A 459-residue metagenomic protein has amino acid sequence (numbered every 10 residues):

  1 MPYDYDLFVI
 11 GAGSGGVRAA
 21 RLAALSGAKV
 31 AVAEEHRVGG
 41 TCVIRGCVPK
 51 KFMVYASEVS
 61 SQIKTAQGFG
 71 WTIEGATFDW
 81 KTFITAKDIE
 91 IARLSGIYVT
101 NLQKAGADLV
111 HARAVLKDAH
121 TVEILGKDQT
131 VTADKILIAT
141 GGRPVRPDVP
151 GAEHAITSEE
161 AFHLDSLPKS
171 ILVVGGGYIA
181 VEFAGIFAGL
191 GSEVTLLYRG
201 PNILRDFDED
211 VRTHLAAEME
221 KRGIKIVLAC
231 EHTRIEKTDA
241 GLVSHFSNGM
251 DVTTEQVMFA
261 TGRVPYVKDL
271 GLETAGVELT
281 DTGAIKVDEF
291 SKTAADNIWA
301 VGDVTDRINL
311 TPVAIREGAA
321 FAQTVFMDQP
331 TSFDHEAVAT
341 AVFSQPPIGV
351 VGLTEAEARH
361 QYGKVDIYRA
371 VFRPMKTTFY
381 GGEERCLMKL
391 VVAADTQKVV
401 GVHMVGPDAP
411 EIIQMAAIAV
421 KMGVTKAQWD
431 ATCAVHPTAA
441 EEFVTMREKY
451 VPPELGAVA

Functional and structural regions predicted by a protein language model:
P2-G13, L167-G177: Beta1/beta-strand and adjacent pyrophosphate-binding region of the FAD-binding site in flavoprotein oxidoreductases
P2-Y5, R21-A28, A33-L167, T195 (+6 more regions): Glycine-rich flavin
F8-I10, A114, T130-G141, V173-V174 (+4 more regions): Short hydrophobic core segments
I10-G15, A19-H36, T41, V48 (+4 more regions): Flexible, glycine-rich terminal cap/loop adjacent to redox cofactors in electron-transfer oxidoreductases
G16, G177-A180, A314: Catalytic nucleophile loop
C47, I138-R199, E273-A275, L279-F290 (+1 more regions): Glycine-rich dinucleotide-binding loop and its adjacent helix/turn
H111, T280, D288-E289, E355 (+1 more regions): Short, acidic, Ser/Thr-enriched surface-loop or helix-capping motifs
E153-K169, D251-M327: FAD-site-proximal beta/loop scaffold in flavoenzymes
